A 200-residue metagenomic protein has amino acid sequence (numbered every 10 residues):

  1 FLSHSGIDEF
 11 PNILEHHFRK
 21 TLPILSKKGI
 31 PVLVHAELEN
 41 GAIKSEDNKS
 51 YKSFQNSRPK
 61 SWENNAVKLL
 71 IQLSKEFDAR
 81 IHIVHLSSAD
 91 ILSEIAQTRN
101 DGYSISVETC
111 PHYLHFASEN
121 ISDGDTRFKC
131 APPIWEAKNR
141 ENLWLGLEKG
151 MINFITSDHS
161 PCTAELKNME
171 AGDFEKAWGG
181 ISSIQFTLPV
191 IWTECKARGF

Functional and structural regions predicted by a protein language model:
F1, V32-V34, I83, I105-T109 (+1 more regions): Hydrophobic faces of well-ordered beta-strands that scaffold small-molecule active sites in alpha/beta enzyme cores
F1-L73, D90-L92, L114-N120: Histidine/acidic-residue-rich, glycine-tolerant segments that coordinate divalent metal ions
S5-L22, H82-Q97, C130-L145: Active-site glycine- and acidic-residue-rich loops that bind and position anionic ligands or nucleotide-like cofactors
N12-E15, K60-K68, H85, A89 (+3 more regions): Electropositive phosphate-/nucleotide-binding environments in soluble metabolic enzymes
K28-I30, F77-I81, D101-I105, M151-N153: Short, well-ordered coil/turn segments that N-cap beta-strands
K52-S57, S61-D78, R127, E148-K149 (+2 more regions): His/Asp/Glu-enriched, well-ordered alpha-helical/loop segment that forms or immediately abuts the divalent-metal
A89-D90, H112-Y113, S160-A164: Short, catalytically relevant binding-site loops at active-site mouths
N100, S104-S106, P111-S118: Phosphate-binding core of ATP-grasp and ATP-grasp-like enzymes
